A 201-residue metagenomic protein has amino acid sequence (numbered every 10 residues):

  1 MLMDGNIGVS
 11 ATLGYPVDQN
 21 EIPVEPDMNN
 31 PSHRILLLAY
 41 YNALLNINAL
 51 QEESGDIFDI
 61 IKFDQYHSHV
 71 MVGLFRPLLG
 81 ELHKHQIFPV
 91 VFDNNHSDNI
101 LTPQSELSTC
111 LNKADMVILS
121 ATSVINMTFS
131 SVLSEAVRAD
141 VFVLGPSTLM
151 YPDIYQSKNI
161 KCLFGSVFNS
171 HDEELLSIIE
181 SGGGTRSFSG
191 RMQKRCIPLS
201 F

Functional and structural regions predicted by a protein language model:
M1-R76, E81-H83, I178-I179, K194-F201: Electropositive, gly/pro-rich neighborhoods at or near active sites that engage anionic ligands
E52-D56, H96-E106, V124-N126: Active-site glycine-rich loop that binds ribose-phosphate moieties when present
D64, L82, C110-N112, L133-R138: Short, conserved loop/helix-junction motifs that constitute active-site signature segments in enzyme catalytic cores
V70, M116-S120, F142: Structural motif
L74-P77, V91-H96, P146-M150: Short, polar loop motifs at secondary-structure junctions
H83-C110, A114-D115: Histidine/lysine/aspartate-rich catalytic loop segments that bind and position anionic ligands
Q86-I87, A136-V141, I160: A short helix->loop->beta-strand "cap" motif at the edges of active sites that frequently abuts
F142-F201: C-terminal functional extensions of proteins
